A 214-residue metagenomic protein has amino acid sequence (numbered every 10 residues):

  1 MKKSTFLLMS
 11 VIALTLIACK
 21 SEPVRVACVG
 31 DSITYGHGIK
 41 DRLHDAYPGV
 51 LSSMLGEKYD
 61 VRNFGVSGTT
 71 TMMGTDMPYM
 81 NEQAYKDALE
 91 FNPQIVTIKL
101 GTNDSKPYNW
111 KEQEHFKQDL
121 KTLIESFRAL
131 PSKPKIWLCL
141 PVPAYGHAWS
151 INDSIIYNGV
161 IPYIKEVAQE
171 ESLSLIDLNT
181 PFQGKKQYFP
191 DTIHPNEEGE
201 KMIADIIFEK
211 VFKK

Functional and structural regions predicted by a protein language model:
M1-P23: Bacterial Sec-dependent N-terminal signal peptides
K2, K20, S53, Y79-K214: Alpha-helical cap/lid subdomain in secreted, periplasmic, or secretory-pathway luminal O-acyl-processing enzymes
S4, L14, I33, G68-T69 (+1 more regions): Intrinsically disordered/low-complexity terminal segments and short unstructured peptides
T5-S10, C28, V160, T192: Residues at the start of alpha-helices and the adjacent loop-to-helix junctions
T15, R62, W137: Conserved Rossmann-like nucleotide-binding pocket used by diverse enzymes that bind dinucleotide cofactors
C19-V66, G74, Q83-N92: Serine-esterase "nucleophile elbow" of acetyl-processing enzymes
Y35-I39, T71-G74, K106-N109, H147-A148: A generic structural signal for short coil/turn motifs at secondary-structure boundaries
S67-T70, N103: Active-site beta-alpha loop architecture of Rossmann-like, nucleotide-cofactor-dependent enzymes
